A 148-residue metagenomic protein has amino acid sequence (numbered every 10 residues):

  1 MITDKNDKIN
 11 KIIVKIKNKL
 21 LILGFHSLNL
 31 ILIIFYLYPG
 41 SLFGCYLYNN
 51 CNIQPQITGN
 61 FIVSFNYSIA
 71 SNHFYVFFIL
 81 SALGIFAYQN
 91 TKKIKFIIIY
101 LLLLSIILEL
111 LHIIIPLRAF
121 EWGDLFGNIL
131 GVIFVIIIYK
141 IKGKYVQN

Functional and structural regions predicted by a protein language model:
I2-L125, I129, I133-V146: Bulky hydrophobic segments
